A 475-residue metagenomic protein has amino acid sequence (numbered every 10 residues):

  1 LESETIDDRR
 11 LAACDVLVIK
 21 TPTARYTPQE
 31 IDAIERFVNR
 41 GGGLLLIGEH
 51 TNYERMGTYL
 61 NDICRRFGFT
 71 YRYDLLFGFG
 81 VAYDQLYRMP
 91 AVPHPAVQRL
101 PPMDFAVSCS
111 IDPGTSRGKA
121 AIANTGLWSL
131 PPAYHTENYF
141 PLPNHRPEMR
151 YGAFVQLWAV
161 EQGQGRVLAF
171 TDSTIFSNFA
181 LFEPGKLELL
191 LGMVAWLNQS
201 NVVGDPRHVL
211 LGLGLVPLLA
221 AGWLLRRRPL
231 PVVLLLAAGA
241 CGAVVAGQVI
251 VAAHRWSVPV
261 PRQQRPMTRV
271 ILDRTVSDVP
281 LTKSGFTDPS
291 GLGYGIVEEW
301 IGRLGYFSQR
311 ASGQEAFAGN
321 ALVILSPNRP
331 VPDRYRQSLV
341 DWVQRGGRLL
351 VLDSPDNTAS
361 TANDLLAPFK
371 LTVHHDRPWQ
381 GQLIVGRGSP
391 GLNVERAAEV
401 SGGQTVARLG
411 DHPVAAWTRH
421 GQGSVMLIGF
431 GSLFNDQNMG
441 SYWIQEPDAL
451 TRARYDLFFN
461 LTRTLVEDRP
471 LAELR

Functional and structural regions predicted by a protein language model:
L1-R475: Short, surface-exposed patches at the edges or C-terminal ends of soluble domains, predominantly
